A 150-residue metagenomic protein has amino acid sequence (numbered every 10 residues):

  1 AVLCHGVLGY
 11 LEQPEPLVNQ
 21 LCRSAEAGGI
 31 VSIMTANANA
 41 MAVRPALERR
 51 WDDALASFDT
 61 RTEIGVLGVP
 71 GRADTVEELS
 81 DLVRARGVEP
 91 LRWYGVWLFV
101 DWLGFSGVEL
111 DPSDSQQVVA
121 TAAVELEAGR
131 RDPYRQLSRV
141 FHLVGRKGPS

Functional and structural regions predicted by a protein language model:
L3: A conserved beta-strand element that flanks and buttresses the S-adenosyl-L-methionine
G6-V7: Short catalytic micro-motifs in class I SAM-dependent methyltransferases
E15-I30: A short glycine-rich, Lys/Arg-flanked "PGG" loop and its adjoining helix->strand segment in the class I
I30-D59: Conserved class I S-adenosyl-L-methionine
V66-P70, R130-D132: Active-site rim elements
G68-W93: Short alpha-helix
R92, V96-S150: A C-terminal cap/extension of S-adenosyl-L-methionine-dependent methyltransferases that defines the acceptor-substrate
